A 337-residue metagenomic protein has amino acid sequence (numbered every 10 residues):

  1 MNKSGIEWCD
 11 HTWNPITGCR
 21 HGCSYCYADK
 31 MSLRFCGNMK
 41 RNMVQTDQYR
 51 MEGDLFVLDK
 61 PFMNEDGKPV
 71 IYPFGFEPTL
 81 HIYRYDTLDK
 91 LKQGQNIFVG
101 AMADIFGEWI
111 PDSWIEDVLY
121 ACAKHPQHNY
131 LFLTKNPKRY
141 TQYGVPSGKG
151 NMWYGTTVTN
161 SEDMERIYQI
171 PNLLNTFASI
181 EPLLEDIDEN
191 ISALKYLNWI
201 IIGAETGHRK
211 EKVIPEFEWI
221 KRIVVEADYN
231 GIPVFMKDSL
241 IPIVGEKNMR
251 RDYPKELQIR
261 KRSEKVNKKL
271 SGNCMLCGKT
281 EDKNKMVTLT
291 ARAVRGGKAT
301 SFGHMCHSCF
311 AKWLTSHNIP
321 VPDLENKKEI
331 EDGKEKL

Functional and structural regions predicted by a protein language model:
M1-H11, F35-N38, M51, L55 (+2 more regions): Auxiliary Fe-S-binding modules of radical SAM enzymes
M1-M152, S161-N172, E189-L194, V213: Conserved Radical SAM active-site core
P15-G22, N267-N273, F302: Short metal-coordination and nucleic-acid-contact micro-motifs, chiefly zinc-binding Cys/His arrays
R20, S24-Y27, M275-G278, H307: Cys/His/Pro-rich metal-binding microdomains
K30, E281, W313: Cys/His-rich microdomains that often coordinate metals
I97, Y130, Y154-T156, T176-I180 (+2 more regions): Hydrophobic faces of well-ordered beta-strands that scaffold small-molecule active sites in alpha/beta enzyme cores
L270-K298: Short recognition patches in nucleic-acid-associated and regulatory proteins
T300-L324: Short metal-binding segments enriched for Cys and/or His
